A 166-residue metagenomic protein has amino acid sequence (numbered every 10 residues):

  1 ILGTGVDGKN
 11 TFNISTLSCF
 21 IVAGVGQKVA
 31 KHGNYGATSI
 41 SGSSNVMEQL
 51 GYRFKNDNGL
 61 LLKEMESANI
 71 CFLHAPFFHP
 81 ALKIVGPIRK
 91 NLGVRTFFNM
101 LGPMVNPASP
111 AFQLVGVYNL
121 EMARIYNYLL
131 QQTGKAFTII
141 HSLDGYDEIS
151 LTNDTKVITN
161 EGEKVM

Functional and structural regions predicted by a protein language model:
I1-A37: Active-site cofactor/substrate anionic-group-binding motifs, chiefly glycine- and Lys/Arg-rich phosphate-binding loops
T11, G26, L50-K55, E66-M166: Glycine-rich anion-binding loops and their surrounding alpha/beta cores
G33, N56-N58: Short beta->alpha connector loops at strand-helix junctions that form conserved, small/polar/Pro-enriched
Y35-Y52: Active-site-proximal loop->helix
T38-G42, D57, M122: Short acidic-hydrophobic sequence patches enriched in Asp/Glu that either
L61: FAD-binding glycine-rich core of flavoenzymes that anchor FAD
